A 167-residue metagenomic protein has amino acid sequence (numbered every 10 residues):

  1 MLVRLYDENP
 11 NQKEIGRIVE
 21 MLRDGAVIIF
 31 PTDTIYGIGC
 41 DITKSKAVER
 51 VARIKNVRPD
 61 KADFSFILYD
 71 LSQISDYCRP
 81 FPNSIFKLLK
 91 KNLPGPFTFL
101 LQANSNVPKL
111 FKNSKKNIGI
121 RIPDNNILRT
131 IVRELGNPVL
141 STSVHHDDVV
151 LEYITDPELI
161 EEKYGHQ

Functional and structural regions predicted by a protein language model:
M1-Q167: Active-site-adjacent structural elements in enzyme catalytic cores
